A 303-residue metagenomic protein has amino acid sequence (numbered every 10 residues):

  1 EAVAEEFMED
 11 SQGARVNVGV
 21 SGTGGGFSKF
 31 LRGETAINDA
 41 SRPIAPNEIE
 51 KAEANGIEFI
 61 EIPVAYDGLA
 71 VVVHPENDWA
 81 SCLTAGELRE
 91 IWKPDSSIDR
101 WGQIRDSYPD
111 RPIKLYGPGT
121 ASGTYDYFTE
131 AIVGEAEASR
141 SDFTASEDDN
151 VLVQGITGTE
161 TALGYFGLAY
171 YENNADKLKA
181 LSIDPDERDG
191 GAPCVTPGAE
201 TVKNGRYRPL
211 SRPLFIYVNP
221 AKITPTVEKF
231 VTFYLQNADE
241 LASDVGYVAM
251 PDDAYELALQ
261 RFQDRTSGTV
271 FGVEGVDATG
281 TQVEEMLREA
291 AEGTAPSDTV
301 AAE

Functional and structural regions predicted by a protein language model:
E1-E303: Flexible loop/hinge segments at secondary-structure junctions
